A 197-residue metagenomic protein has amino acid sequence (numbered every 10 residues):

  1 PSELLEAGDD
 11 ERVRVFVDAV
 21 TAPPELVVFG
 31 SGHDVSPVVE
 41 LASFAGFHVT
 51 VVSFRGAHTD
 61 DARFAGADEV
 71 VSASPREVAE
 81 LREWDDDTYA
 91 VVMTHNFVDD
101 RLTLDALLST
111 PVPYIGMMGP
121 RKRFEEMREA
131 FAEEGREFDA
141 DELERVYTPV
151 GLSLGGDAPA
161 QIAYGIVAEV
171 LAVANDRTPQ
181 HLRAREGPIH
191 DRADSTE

Functional and structural regions predicted by a protein language model:
P1-R55, A62-A65, V71, D85-Y89 (+4 more regions): Segments forming oxygen-rich coordination pockets for charged ligands
S31, F54, A73-P75, T94-H95 (+1 more regions): Fold-independent oxyanion-binding glycine-rich loops and adjacent beta-strand/coil segments at enzyme active sites
G32-H33, V98, D157: Residue-level detector of alpha-helix initiation sites
V52-S53, Y89, T94-D100, D105-F131: ADP-ribose/adenylate-binding Rossmann-like module
G56-D60, V78, R121-E125: Short gly/pro/ser/thr-enriched loop/turn and capping motifs at secondary-structure boundaries
A65-A67, T110-P111, E142: Short, structured coil segments at secondary-structure junctions
R76-D85: Short amphipathic alpha-helix with an adjacent loop that forms part of the alpha/beta core around
M118-E197: Adenosine-phosphate binding glycine-rich loop
